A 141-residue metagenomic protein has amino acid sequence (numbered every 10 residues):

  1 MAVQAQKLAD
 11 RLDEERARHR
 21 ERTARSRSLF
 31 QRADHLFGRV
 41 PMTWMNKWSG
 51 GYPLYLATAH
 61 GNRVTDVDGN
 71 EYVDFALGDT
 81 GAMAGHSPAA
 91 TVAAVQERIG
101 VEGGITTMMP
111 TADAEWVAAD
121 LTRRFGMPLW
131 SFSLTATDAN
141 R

Functional and structural regions predicted by a protein language model:
M1-A2: N-terminal leader/propeptide and maturation segments of large enzyme subunits in energy/redox metabolism and hydrolases
A5-T58: Active-site-adjacent loop/helix segments that line or gate small-molecule/cofactor pockets in enzymes
D10, R39-V40, G61, G85 (+2 more regions): Glycine-centered flexibility motif
G50, G61, T80-G81: Short active-site-proximal "capping" loops at secondary-structure junctions
P53-F75: Active-site and channel-lining beta-strand-loop segments that bind or position nucleotide-derived/phosphorylated
E71-R141: Glycine-rich loop-to-alpha-helix module at the N-terminal edge of alpha/beta enzyme cores
